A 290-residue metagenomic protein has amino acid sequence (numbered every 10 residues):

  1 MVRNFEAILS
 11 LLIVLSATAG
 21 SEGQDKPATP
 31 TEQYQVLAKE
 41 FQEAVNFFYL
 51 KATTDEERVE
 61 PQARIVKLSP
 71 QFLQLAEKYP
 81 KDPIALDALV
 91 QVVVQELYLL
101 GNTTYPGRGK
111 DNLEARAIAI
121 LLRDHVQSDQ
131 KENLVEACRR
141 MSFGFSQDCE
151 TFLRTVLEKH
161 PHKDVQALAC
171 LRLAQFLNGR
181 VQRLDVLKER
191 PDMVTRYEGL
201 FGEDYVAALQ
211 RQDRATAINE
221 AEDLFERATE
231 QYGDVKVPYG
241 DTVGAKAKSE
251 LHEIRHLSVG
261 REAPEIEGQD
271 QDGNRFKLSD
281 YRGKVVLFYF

Functional and structural regions predicted by a protein language model:
E6-A17: Bacterial N-terminal signal peptides
G23-V66: N-terminal leader/linker segments that initiate helical-solenoid repeat arrays
Q33, F72, L89, K131-C138 (+4 more regions): TPR repeat positional signature
F41-Y49, V93-T104, R139-F143, A174-D185: Short coil/turn linking the two alpha-helices of tandem helical-hairpin repeats
V59-P70, Y105-R116, M141-T151, A215-L224: Helix-turn-helix repeat elements of alpha-solenoid scaffolds
A63, P83, D129, H160 (+2 more regions): Residue signature of alpha-solenoid helical repeat architecture, marking inter-repeat boundaries and helix-start
R196-R282: N-proximal helix/coil linker or "cap" segments that precede and/or mark the start of modular domains
